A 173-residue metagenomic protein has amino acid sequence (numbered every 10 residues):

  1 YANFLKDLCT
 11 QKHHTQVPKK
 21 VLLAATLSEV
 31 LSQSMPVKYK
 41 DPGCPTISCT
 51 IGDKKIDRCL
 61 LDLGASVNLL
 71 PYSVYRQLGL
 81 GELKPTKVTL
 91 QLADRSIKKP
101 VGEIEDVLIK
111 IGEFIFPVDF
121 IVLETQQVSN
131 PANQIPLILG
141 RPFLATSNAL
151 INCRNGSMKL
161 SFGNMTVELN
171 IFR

Functional and structural regions predicted by a protein language model:
Y1-R173: Proline- and glycine-rich low-complexity segments
